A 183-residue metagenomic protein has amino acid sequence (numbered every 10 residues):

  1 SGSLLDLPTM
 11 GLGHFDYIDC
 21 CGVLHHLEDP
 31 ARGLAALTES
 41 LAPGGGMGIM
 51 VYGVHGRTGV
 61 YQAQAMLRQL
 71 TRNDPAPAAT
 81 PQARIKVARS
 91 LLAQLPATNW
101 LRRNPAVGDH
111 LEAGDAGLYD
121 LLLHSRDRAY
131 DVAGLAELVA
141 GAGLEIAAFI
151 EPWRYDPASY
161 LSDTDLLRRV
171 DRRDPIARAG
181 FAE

Functional and structural regions predicted by a protein language model:
S1, D16-C20, P43-I49, G143-A148: Beta-sheet entry/capping signal
S1-L5, L37: Glycine/alanine-rich phosphate-binding loops at beta-alpha junctions
L5-I18: A short acidic, Gly/Pro-enriched loop at the edge of an enzyme's catalytic core that lines a small-molecule cofactor
H14-F15, L34-A36, V54, Y61-L70 (+1 more regions): Short secondary-structure boundary/capping segments
F15-A31, M47, G53-H55: A short SAM/SAH-binding and catalytic strip from SAM-dependent methyltransferases
A31-G45: A short glycine-rich, Lys/Arg-flanked "PGG" loop and its adjoining helix->strand segment in the class I
G46-N104: Conserved class I S-adenosyl-L-methionine
A88, L95-E183: Rossmann-like AdoMet/SAM-dependent catalytic core
